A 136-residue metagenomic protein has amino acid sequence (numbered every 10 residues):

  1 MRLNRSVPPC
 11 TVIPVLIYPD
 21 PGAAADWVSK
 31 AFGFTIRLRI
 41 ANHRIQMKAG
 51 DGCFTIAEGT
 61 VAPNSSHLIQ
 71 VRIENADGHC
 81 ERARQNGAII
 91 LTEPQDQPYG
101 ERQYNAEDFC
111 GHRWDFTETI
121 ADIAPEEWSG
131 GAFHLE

Functional and structural regions predicted by a protein language model:
M1-D26, C53, H67-I69, T117-E136: N-terminal beta-strand motif that seeds the catalytic metal site of vicinal oxygen chelate
L3-S6, I45-Q46, T60-V61, D96: Short secondary-structure boundary/capping segments
D20-G22, I69-R113, I120: Vicinal oxygen chelate
K30-R37, G87-I89: Conserved acetyl-CoA-binding loop of GNAT-fold acetyltransferases
T35-H67, R113-E118: Conserved short beta-strand elements that form part of the metal-binding/catalytic scaffold of enzyme active sites
H43-R44, P98-Y99, E126: Positions that flank functional sites
